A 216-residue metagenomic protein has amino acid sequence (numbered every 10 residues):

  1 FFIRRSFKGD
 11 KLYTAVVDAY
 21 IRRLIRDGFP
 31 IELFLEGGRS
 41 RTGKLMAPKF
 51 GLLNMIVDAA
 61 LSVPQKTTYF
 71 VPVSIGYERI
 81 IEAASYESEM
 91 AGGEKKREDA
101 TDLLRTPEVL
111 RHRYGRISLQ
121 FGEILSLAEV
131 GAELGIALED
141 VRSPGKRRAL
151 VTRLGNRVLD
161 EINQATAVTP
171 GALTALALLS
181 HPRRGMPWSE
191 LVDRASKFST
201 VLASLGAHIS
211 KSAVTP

Functional and structural regions predicted by a protein language model:
F1-P216: Membrane-interfacial terminal anchoring regions of lipid-handling membrane enzymes
